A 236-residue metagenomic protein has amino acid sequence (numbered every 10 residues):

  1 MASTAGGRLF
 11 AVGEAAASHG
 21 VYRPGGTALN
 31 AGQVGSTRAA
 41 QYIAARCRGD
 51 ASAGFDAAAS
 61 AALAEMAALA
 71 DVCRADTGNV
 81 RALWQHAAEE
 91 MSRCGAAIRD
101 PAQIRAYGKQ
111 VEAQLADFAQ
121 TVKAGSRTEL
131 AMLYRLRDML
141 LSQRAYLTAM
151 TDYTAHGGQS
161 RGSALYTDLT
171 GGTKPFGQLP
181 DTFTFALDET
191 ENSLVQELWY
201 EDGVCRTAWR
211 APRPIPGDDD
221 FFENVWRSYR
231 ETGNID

Functional and structural regions predicted by a protein language model:
M1-A11, A15-D236: Glycine- and aromatic-enriched mobile tails/lids
